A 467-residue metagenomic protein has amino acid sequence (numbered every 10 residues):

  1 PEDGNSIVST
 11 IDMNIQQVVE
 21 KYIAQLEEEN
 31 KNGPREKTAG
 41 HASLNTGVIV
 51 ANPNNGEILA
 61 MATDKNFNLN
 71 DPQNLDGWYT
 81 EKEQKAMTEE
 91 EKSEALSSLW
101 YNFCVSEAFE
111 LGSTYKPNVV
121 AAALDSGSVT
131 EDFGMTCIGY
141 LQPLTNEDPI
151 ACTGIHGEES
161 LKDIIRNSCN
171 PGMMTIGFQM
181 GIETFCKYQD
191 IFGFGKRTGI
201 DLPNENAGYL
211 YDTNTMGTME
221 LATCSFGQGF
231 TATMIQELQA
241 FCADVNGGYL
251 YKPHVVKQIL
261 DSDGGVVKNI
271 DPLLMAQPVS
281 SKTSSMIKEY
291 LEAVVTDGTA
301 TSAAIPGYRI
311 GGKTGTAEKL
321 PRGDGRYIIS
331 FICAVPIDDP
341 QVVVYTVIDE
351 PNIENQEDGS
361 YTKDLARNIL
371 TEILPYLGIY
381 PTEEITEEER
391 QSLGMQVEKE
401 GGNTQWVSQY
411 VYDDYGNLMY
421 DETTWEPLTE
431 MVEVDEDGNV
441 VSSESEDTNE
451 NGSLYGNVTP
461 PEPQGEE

Functional and structural regions predicted by a protein language model:
P1-G47, F67-F103, A108, I379-D447 (+2 more regions): Extracytoplasmic/periplasmic proteins that interact with beta-lactams or build/remodel peptidoglycan
I11, T46-T114, N118-I348, E450 (+3 more regions): Beta-lactam-recognizing serine transpeptidase/beta-lactamase-like catalytic domain environment
Q16, E20, C186, S284 (+3 more regions): Hydrophobic face of alpha-helices
V18, Q341, I353-N355, Y376: Intrinsically disordered, low-complexity acidic/polar segments
N30, G248-Y251, L377: Long alpha-helical scaffolds in large eukaryotic adaptor/regulatory proteins, encompassing alpha-solenoid repeat systems
V245, V295, R367-L374, G378: Short amphipathic alpha-helical signal-transduction/dimerization elements
E350-Y361: A short acidic/glycine-rich loop-to-helix N-cap element
